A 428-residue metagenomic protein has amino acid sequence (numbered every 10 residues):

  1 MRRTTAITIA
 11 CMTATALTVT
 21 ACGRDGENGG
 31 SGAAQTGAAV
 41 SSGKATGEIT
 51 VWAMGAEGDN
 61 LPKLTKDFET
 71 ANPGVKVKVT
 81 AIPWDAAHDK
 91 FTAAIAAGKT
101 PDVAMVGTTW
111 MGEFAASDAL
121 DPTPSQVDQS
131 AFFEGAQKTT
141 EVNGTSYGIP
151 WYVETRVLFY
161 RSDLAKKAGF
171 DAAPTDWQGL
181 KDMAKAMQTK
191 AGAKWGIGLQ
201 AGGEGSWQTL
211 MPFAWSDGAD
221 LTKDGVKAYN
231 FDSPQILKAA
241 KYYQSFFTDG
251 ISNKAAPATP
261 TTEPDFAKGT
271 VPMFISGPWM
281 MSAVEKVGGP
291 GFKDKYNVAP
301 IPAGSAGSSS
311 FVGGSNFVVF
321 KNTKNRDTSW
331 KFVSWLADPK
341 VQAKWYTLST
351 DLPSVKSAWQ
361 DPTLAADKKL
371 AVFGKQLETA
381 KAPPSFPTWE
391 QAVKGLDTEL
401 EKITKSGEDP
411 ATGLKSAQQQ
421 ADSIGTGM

Functional and structural regions predicted by a protein language model:
M1-I49, T70, D128, T412 (+1 more regions): Short, low-complexity disordered leader/linker segments with a strong preference for bacterial N-terminal type II
K66-E134, K166-G169, T175, G269-M273 (+2 more regions): Extracytoplasmic "Venus flytrap"/periplasmic binding protein-like
T108-T155, G179, T209, K293-A299 (+2 more regions): Hinge/lid segment of periplasmic solute-binding proteins
D121-G135, W195-A201, A219-K238, K286-G291 (+4 more regions): Short, solvent-exposed loop/beta-turn-alpha elements that line the ligand-binding surface or hinge of extracytoplasmic
Y147-P150, R156, Q178-Y229, V271: Extracytoplasmic/periplasmic solute-binding protein
K166, T248, E378-M428: Conserved C-terminal helix/tail region of periplasmic/extracytoplasmic solute-binding proteins
A184, V226-A255: Glycine-centered hinge/linker elements that transmit conformational signals in sensory and ligand-binding systems
G277-K293, P302-T398, T426-M428: C-terminal lobe and pocket-closing loops of periplasmic/extracytoplasmic Venus-flytrap solute-binding proteins
